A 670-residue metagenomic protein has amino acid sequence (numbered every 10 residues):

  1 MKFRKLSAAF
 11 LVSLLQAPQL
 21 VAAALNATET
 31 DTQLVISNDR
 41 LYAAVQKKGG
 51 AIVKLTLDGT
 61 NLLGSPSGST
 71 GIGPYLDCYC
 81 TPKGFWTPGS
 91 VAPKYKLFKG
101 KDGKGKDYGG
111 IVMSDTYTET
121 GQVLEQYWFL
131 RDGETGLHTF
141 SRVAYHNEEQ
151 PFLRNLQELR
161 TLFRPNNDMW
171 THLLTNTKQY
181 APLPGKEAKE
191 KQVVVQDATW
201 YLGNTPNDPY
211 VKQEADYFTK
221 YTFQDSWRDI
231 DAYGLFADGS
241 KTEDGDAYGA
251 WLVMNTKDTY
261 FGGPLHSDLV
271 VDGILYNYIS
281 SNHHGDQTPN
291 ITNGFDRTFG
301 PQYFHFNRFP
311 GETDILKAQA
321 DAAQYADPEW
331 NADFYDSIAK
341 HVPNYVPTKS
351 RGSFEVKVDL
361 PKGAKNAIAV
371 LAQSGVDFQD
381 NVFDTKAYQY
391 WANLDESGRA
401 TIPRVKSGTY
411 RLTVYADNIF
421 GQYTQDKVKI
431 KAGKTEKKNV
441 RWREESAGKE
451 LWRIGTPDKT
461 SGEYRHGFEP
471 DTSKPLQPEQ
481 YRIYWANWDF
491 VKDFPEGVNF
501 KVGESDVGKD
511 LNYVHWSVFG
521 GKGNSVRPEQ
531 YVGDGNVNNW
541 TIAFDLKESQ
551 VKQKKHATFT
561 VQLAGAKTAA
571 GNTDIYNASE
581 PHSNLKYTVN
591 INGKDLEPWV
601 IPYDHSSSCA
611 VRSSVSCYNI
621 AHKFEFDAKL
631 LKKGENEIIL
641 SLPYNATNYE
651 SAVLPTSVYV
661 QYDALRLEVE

Functional and structural regions predicted by a protein language model:
D31-K96, K492, E496-V498: Acidic-aromatic substrate-binding/catalytic surfaces of carbohydrate-active enzymes
D77-L153: Extended, loop-rich substrate-binding clefts of extracytoplasmic carbohydrate-active enzymes
G352-P361, G398, V440: A short, amphipathic beta-strand motif
S353, L360-T385: Short, ordered, surface-exposed loop/turn motifs in non-cytosolic proteins
D377-R399: Short, acidic Ser/Thr/Gly-rich low-complexity loop/linker segments typical of extracellular and cell-surface proteins
L394-S397, G535-N539, A543-K552, Q562-E670: Beta-strand-rich ligand-recognition modules
G398, G408-I419: A short, solvent-exposed beta-strand micro-motif common in secreted/extracellular proteins
N418-N439, R443-E445, E650-V653, V658: Structured interaction patches on ligand/partner-binding surfaces of diverse proteins
